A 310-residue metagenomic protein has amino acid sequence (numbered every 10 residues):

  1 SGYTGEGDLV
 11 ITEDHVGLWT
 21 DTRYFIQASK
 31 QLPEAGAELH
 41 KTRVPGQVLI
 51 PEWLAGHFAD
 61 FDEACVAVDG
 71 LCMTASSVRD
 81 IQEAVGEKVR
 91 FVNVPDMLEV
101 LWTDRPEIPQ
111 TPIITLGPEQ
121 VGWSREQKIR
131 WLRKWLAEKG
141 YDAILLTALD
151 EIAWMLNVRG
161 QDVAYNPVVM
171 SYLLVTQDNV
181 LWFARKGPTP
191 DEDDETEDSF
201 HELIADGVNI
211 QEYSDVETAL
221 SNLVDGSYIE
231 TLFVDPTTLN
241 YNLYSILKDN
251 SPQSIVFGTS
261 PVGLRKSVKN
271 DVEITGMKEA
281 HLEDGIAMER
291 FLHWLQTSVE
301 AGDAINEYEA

Functional and structural regions predicted by a protein language model:
S1-A310: Active-site neighborhoods and metal-handling regions in enzymes and metal-associated proteins
